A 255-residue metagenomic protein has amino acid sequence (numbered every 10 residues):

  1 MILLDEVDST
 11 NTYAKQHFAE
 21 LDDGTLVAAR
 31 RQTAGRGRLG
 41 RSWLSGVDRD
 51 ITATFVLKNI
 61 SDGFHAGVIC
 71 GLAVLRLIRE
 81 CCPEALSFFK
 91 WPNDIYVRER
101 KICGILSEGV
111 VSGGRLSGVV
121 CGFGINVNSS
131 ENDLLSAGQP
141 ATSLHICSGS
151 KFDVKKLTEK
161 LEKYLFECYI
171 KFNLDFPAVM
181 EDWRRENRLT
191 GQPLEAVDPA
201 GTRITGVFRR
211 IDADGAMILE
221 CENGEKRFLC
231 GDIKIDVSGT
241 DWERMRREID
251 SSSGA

Functional and structural regions predicted by a protein language model:
M1, T10, A53, D94 (+3 more regions): Residue-level signal for inorganic ion chemistry
M1-L86, C103, V110, F152 (+1 more regions): N-terminal lobe of the biotin/lipoate ligase/transferase fold
I60-L86, V97-A255: Long, positively charged amphipathic alpha-helical accessory segments at protein N-termini or as interdomain linkers
F89-N93: Alpha/beta catalytic cores of group-transfer enzymes, especially the acyltransferase/condensing modules of polyketide
